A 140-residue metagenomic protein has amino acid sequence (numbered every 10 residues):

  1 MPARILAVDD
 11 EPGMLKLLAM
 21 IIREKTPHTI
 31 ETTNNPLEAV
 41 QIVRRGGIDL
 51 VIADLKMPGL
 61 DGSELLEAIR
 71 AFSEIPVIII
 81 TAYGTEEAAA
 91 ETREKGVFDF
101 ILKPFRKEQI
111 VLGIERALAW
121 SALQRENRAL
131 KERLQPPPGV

Functional and structural regions predicted by a protein language model:
P12-E31: Two-component/phosphorelay signaling modules centered on CheY-like receiver
N34-E38, D61-E64: Acidic catalytic/metal-coordinating carboxylates
R44-G46, A68-I75, G84, K95: Conserved phosphotransfer cores of two-component systems
G46-I52: Active-site beta3 strand of CheY-like receiver
M57: Receiver (REC) domain active-site loop signature in two-component systems and cognate sites in sensor histidine kinases
E87, F105-E115: C-terminal output helix
